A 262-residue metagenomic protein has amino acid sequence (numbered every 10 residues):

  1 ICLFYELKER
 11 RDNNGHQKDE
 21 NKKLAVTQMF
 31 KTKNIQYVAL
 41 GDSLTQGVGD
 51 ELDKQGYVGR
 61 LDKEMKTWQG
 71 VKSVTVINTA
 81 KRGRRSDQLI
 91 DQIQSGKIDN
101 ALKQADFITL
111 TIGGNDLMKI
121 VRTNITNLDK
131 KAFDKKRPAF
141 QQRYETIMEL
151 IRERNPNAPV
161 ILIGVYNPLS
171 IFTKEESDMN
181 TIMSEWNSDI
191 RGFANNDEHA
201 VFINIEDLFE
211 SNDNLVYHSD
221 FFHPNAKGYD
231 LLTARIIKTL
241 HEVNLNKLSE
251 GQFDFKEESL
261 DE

Functional and structural regions predicted by a protein language model:
I1-V38, V243-E262: N-terminal secretory targeting modules
N13-A80, D99-N100: Serine-esterase "nucleophile elbow" of acetyl-processing enzymes
K23-K31, L89-D106, M148-E153: Short amphipathic alpha-helices and their capping/turn segments at secondary-structure boundaries
Q36-A39, T75-A80, D106-T111, P159-I163 (+1 more regions): Structural recognition of the beta-strand scaffold that forms the well-ordered cores of secreted hydrolase catalytic
K81-D87, L117, T123-A139, T173-D178: Surface-exposed cleft-lining segments at the edges of enzyme active sites
D91-K135: Oxyanion-hole/transition-state-stabilizing segment in secreted/luminal serine hydrolases and related acyltransferases
M148-I182: Active-site segments of SGNH/GDSL-like serine hydrolases that catalyze O-acetyl group transfer/hydrolysis on lipids
P168-N204: Substrate-gating cap/lid alpha-helix
